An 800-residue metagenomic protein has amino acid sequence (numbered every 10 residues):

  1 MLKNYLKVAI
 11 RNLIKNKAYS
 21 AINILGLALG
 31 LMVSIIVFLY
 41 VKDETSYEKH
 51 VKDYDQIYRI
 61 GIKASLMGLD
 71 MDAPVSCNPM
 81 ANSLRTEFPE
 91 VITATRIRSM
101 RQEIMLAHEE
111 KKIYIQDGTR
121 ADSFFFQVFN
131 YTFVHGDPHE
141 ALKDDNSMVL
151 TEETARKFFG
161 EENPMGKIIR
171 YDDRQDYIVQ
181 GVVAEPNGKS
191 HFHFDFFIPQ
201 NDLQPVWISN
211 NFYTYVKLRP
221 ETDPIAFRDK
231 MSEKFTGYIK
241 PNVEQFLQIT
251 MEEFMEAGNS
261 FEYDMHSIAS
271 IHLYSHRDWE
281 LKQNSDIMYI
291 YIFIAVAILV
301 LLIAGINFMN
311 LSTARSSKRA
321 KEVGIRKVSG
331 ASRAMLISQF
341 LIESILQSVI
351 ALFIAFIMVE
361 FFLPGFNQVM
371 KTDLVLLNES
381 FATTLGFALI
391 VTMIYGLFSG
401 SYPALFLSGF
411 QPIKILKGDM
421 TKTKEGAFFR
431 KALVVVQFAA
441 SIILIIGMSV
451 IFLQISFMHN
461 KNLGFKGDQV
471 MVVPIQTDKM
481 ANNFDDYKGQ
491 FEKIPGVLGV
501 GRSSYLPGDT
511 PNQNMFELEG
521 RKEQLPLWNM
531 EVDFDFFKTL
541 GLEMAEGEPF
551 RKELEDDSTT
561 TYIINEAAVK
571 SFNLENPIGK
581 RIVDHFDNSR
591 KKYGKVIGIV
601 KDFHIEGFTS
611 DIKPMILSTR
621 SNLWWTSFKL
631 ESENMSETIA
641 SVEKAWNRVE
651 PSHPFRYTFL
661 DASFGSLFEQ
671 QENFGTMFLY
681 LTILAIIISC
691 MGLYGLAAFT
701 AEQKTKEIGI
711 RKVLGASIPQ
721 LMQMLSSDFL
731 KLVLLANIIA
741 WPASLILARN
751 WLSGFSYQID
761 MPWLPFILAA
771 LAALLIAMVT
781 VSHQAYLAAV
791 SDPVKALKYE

Functional and structural regions predicted by a protein language model:
M1-A21, W279-K282, S312-V349, E360-M480 (+2 more regions): Alpha-helical transmembrane segments of integral membrane proteins
K3-L6, R11, K15, Y238-A297 (+9 more regions): Membrane-helix entry/capping segments
K15-V41, S285-K321, S348-V349, F429-Q454 (+3 more regions): Hydrophobic alpha-helical transmembrane segments of multi-pass inner-membrane transport and secretion
M32, I36, D264, I345-P412 (+2 more regions): Small-residue-rich transmembrane alpha-helices
L39-K63, P89, T132, Q175 (+5 more regions): Membrane-proximal juxtamembrane linkers immediately C-terminal to transmembrane helices
E44, Q56-Y114, F124, T154-E161 (+4 more regions): Hydrophobic, regular-secondary-structure patches
A121-V134, N146-S285, D486-Q670: Mid-to-C-terminal secondary-structure elements that act as membrane-proximal/extracytoplasmic interface segments
A304-L346, G692-L730, Q784-L787, S791-D792: Interfacial "coupling" helices/loops that link adjacent transmembrane helices in transporter permeases
